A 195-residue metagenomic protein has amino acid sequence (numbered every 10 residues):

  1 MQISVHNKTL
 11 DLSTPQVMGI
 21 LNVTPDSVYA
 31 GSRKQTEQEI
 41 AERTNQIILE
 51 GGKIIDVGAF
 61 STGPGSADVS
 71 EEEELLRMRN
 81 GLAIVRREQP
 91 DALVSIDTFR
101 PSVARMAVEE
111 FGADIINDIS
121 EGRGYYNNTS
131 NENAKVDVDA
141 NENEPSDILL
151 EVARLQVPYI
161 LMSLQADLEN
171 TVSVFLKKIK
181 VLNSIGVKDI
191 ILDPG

Functional and structural regions predicted by a protein language model:
M1-T24: N-terminal amphipathic alpha-helix/helix-capping segment at the start of soluble metabolic enzymes
I20-E42, A67, L93-S95, Q165-T171: Active-site mouth loops of central-metabolism enzymes
L21, I47, G51, D97 (+2 more regions): Conserved, mostly hydrophobic/aromatic
P25, T62-G65, V103-A104, E109-A113 (+1 more regions): Conserved anion-binding
V28-I48, E73-R77, E144, V172-L176: Glycine-rich anion/phosphate-binding loops
V28-Y29, K53-G81: Glycine-rich, proline-tolerant flexible connector loops at the mouths of alpha/beta enzymes
E37, T44, L75, L82 (+3 more regions): Generic hydrophobic/aromatic pocket-lining and core-packing "Φ" positions
A67-I96, L150-I160: Alpha-helix-loop-beta-strand connector modules within alpha/beta enzyme cores
